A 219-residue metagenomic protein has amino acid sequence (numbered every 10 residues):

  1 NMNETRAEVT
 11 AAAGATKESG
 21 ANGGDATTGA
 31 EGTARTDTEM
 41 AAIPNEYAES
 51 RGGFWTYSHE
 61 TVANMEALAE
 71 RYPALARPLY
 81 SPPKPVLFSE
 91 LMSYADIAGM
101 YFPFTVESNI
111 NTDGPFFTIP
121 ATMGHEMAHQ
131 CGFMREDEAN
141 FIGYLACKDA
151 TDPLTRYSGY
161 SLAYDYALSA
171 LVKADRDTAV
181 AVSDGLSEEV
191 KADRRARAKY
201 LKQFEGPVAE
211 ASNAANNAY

Functional and structural regions predicted by a protein language model:
N1-D25, G29-A98, F102-V106: Contiguous, non-catalytic segments that form substrate-binding/exosite surfaces or channel walls
Y47-W55, N109-D113, M127-C131, P153-L154: Second-shell loop/turn segments in exported
V106-T122, F133-M134: Short pre-active-site segment immediately N-terminal to the catalytic Zn-binding motif
A121-F133, N140, Y144: Active-site recognition of the HExxH zinc-binding catalytic motif
R135-S161: Post-HEXXH active-site segment of zinc metalloproteases
P153-L154, D165-L168, A179, S212-Y219: A cross-kingdom marker for long, charged
Y157-L186: Acidic/histidine-rich catalytic neighborhood
E188-Y219: Pan-zinc metallopeptidase signature
